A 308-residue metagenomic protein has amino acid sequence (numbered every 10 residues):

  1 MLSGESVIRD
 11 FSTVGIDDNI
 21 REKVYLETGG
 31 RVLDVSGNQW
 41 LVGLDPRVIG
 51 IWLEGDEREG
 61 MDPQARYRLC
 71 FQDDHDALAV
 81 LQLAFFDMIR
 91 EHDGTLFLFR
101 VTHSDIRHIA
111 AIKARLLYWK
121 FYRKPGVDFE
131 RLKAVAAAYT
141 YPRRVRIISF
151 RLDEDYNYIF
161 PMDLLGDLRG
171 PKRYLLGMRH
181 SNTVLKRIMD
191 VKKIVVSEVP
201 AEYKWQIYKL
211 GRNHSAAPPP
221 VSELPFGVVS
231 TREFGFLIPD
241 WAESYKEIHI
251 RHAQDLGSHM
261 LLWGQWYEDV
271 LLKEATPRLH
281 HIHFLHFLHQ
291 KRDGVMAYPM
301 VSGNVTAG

Functional and structural regions predicted by a protein language model:
M1-G308: Basic, polyanion-binding surface patches
